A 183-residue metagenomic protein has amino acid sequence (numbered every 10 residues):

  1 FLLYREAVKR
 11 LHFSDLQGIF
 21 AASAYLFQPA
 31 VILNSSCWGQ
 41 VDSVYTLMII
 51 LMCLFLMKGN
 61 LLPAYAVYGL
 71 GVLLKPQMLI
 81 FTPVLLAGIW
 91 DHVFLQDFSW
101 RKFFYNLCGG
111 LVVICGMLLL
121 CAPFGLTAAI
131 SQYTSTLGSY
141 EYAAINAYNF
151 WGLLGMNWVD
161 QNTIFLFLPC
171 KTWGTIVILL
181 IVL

Functional and structural regions predicted by a protein language model:
F1, K9, T136-L183: Aromatic/glycine/proline-enriched transmembrane-helix motif characteristic of membrane-embedded glycan-assembly enzymes
L2, V44-L61: Specific aromatic-rich, kink-prone transmembrane helix
R5-R10, C53-G59, L86-Q96, A122-G125 (+1 more regions): Structural signal for the C-terminal ends of transmembrane alpha-helices and the immediately following loop
G18-L26, Y68, V72: Short helix- or helix-capping micro-motifs that position conserved polar/aromatic residues at function-defining sites
S36-D42: Short acidic/glycine- and proline-prone juxtamembrane loop motifs at membrane-interface regions of multi-pass membrane
S43-M48, L74, L111, I176-L180: Membrane-embedded alpha-helical segments of multi-pass membrane proteins, especially the transmembrane helices
I80-C115: Perimembrane helix-loop-helix junctions
N106, V113-L153: Aromatic-rich transmembrane-lumenal/periplasmic boundary elements in polytopic membrane proteins
